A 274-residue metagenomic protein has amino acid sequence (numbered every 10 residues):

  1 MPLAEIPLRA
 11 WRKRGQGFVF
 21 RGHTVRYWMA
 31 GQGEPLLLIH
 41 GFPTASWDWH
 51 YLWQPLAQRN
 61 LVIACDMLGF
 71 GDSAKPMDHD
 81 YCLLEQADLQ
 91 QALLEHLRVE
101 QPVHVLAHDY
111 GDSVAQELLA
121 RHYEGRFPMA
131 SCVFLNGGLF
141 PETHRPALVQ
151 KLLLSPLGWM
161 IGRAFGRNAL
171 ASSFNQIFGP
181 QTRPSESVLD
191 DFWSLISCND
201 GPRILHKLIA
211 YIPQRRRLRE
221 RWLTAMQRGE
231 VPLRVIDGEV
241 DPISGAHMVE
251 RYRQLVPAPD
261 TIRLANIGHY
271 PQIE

Functional and structural regions predicted by a protein language model:
M1-L36, A57-N60, E95, V99-P102 (+2 more regions): Alpha/beta-hydrolase fold catalytic core
F18-R21, W28-A30, A64-A107, A120 (+1 more regions): Active-site loop/oxyanion-hole signature of alpha/beta-hydrolase fold enzymes
H23-D72: Conserved HGGG/HGGXW glycine-rich cap/lid loop of the alpha/beta-hydrolase fold
I39-G41, H108, D237: The conserved beta1-alpha1 loop
L52, D66-G71, P76, G138 (+1 more regions): Short beta-to-alpha linker loops that shape the active-site pocket of alpha/beta-hydrolase fold enzymes
Q101-H144: Conserved hydrolase catalytic core segment
T143, A164-R228: Conserved alpha/beta-hydrolase catalytic His-Asp/Glu region
A225-I267: Conserved loop-alpha-helix segment in the C-terminal half of the alpha/beta-hydrolase fold that carries the catalytic
